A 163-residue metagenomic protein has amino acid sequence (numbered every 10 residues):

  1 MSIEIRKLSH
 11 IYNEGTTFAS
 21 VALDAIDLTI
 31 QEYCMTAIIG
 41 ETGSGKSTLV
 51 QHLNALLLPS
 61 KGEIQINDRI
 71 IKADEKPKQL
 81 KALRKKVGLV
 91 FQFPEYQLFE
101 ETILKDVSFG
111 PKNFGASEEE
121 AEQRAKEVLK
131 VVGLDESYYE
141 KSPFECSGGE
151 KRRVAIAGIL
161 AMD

Functional and structural regions predicted by a protein language model:
S2, I11-A25, E75-Q79: A short, flexible loop at the N-terminus of ABC-type nucleotide-binding domains that lies
I39-E41: The feature captures the beta-strand-to-loop junction immediately N-terminal to the Walker
N54: Helix-to-loop junction immediately C-terminal to a conserved catalytic motif
G62-A73, L83: Conserved ABC transporter NBD signature motif
E119-S137: Conserved ABC ATPase "signature" region
S142-C146, E150: Conserved ABC ATPase signature
I156: Hydrophobic anchor residue at the start of the ABC signature
